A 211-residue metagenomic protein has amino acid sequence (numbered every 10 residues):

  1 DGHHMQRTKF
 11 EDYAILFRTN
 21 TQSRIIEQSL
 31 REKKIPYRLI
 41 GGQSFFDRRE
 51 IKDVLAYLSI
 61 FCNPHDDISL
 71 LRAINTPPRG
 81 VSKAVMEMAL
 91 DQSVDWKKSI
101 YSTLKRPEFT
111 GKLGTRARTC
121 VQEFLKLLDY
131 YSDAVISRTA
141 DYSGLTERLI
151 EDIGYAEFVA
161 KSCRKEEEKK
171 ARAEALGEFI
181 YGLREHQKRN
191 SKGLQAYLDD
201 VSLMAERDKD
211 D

Functional and structural regions predicted by a protein language model:
D1-E11, W96-T110: Coupling/hinge elements of helicase-like and P-loop NTPase modules
D1-L71, R164-A171, E185, Q195 (+1 more regions): Conserved motor-region signature of P-loop NTPase helicases/translocases
T21, P77, P107-D211: Accessory C-terminal helicase-associated subdomains
S44, P78-R79: Phosphate/pyrophosphate-binding and catalytic-coupling "lid/hinge/switch" segments at subdomain interfaces
E87-Q92: C-terminal helical "lid" of AAA+/P-loop NTPase domains
